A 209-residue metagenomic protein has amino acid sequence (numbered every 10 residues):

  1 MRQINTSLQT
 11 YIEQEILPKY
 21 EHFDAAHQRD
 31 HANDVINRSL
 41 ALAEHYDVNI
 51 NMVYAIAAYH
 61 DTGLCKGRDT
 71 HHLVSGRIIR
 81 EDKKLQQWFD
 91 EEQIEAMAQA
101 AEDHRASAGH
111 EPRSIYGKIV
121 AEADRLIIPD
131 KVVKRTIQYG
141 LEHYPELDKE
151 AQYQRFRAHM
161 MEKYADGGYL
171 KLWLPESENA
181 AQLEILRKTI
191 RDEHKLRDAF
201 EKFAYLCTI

Functional and structural regions predicted by a protein language model:
R2-Q3, E21-D47, Y59, A108-I209: Divalent metal-dependent phosphate-bond-processing catalytic cores, especially two-metal-ion Mg2+/Mn2+ enzymes that act
N5-E13, I36, M52, G76-R80 (+1 more regions): An amphipathic alpha-helix signature
E13-H22: Small/polar-rich, solvent-exposed N-terminal microdomains that initiate assembly or binding
R29, N33-I36, Y54, E91-E102: Short, well-structured alpha-helical segments
V35-S39, T70-L85: An active-site-proximal "capping" alpha-helix that borders the catalytic cofactor pocket
I50-G67, H71, S75, A96-R105: His-Asp-centered metal-binding catalytic motifs of divalent-metal-dependent phosphohydrolases/nucleases
I78-R113: Hydrophobic, well-structured mid-protein blocks that either form specific transmembrane helices
